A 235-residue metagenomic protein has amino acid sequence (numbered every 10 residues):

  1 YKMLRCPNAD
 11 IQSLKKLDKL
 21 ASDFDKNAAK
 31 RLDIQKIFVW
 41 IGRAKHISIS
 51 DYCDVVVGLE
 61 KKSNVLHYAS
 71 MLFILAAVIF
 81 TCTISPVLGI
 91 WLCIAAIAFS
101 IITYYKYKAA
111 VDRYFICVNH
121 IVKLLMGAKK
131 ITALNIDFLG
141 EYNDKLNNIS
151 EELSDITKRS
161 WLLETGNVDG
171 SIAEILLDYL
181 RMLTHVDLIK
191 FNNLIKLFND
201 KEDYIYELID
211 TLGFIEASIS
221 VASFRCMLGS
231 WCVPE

Functional and structural regions predicted by a protein language model:
Y1-E235: Alpha-helical coupling/stalk and coiled-coil linker elements that connect catalytic or binding modules and transmit
